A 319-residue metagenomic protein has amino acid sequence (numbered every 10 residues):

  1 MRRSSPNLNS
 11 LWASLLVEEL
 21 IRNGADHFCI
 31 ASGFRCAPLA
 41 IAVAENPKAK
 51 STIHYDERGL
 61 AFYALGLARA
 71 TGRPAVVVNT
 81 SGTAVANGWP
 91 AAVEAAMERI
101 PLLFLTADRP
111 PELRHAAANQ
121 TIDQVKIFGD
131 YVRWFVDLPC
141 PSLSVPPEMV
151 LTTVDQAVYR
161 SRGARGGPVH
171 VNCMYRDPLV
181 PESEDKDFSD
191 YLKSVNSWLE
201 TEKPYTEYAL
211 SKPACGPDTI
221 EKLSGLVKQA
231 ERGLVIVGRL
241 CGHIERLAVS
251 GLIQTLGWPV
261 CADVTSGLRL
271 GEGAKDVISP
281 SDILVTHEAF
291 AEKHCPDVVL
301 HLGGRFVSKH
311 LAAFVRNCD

Functional and structural regions predicted by a protein language model:
R3, N7, T153, R160-K228: Conformationally flexible catalytic loops at phosphate/diphosphate-handling active centers
L15-A25, L67-G72, R160-R165, T219-G233 (+2 more regions): Glycine-rich phosphate/diphosphate-binding loops that line cofactor/substrate pockets in enzymes
D26-I41: N-terminal glycine-rich anion-binding loops that anchor highly charged ligand groups
I30-A31, F104-T106, P259-T265: Short internal beta-strands
A37-E112, V298, G303-H310: Thiamine diphosphate
R73, Q120-G167, K293-C295: Conserved thiamine diphosphate
N87, T219-E221, V237-D319: Glycine-rich, anion-gripping cofactor-binding loops and their flanking helix/strand elements in enzyme active sites
R109, C173-L179, R239-C241, S266: Glycine-rich beta-alpha junction loops
